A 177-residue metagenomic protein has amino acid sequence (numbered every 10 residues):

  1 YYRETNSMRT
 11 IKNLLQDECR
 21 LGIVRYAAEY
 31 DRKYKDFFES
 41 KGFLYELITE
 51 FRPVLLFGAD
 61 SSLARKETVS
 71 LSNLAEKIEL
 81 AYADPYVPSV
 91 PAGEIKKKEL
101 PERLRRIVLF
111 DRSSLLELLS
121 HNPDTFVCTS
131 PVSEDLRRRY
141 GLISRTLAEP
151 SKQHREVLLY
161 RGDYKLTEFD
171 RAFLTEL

Functional and structural regions predicted by a protein language model:
Y1-K33: Central regulatory/effector-binding core of bacterial HTH transcription factors
Y1-N6, P101-R112: Short beta-strand-to-loop elements that line the ligand-binding cleft of bilobed periplasmic-binding protein-like
N6-S7, I23-Y30, G58-A59, P123-D124 (+1 more regions): Beta->alpha turn/N-cap motifs
Y30-R32, L71, A75-L100: Secondary-structure junction motif
F37-P53, F57-E79: Flexible hinge/capping segments at coil-to-helix
E39-E46, F51, I107, S113-D163: Beta-alpha-beta core module
L56-L63, R155-L166: A bilobed periplasmic-binding-protein/Venus flytrap-type ligand-binding module shared by bacterial periplasmic
K165-E176: Short amphipathic alpha-helical coupling segments at ligand-binding clamshell hinges and other catalytic/signaling
